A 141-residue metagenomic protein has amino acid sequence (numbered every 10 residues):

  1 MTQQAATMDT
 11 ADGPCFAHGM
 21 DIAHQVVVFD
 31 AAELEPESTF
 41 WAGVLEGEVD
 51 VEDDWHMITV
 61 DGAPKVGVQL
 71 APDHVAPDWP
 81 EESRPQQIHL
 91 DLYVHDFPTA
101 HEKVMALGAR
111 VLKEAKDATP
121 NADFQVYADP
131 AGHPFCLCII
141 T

Functional and structural regions predicted by a protein language model:
M1-D9: Extreme N-terminal basic, low-complexity initiation segments that serve as generic localization/processing leaders
D9-S38, V44, I88-L92, C138-T141: N-terminal beta-strand motif that seeds the catalytic metal site of vicinal oxygen chelate
G19-D21, V28-A71, A106, L112-A122: Core segments of cupin and vicinal oxygen chelate
A32-L34, P85, L90-P130: Vicinal oxygen chelate
I58-G62, Y127-P130, I140: Active-site beta-strand termini and strand-to-loop segments that position acidic
D61-A63, S83-Q87: Short connector loops at helix/strand junctions that flank enzyme active sites, especially segments positioning acidic
D73-W79: A short, acidic/glycine-rich surface segment
